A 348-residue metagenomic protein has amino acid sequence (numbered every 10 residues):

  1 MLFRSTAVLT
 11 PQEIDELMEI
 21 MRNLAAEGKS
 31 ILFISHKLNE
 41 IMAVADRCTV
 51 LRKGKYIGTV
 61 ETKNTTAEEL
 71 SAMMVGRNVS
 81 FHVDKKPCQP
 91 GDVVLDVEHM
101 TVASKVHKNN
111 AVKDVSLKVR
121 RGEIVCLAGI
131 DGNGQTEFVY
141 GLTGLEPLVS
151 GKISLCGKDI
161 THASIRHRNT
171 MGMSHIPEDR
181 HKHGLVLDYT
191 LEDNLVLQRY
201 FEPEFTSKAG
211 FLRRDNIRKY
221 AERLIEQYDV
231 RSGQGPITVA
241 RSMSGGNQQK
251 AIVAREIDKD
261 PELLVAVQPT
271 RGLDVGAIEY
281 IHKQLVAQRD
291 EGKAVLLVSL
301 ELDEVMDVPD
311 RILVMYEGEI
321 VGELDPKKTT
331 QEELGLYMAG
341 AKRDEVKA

Functional and structural regions predicted by a protein language model:
M1-A348: Glycine-rich phosphate-binding loops of nucleotide-dependent enzymes
